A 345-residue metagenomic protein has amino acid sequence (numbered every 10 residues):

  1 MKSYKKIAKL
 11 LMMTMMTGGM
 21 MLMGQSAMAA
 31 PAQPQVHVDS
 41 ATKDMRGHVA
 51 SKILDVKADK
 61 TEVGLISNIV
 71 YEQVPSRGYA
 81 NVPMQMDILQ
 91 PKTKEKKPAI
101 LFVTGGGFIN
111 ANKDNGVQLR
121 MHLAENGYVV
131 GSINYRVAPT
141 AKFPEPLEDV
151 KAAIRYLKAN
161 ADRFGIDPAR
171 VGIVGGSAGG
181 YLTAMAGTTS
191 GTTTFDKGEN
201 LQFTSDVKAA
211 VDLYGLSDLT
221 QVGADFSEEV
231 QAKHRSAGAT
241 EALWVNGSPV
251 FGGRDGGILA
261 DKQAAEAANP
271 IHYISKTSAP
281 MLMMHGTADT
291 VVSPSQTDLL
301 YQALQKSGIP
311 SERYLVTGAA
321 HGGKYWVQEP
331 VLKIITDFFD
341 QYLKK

Functional and structural regions predicted by a protein language model:
M1, L22-G24, N160, T336: Intrinsically disordered, low-complexity segments
K2-M12: Bacterial N-terminal signal peptides that target proteins for export
M13-T17: Short, linear, compositionally biased motifs with a strong N-terminal bias
G18-M28: C-terminal segment of classical bacterial N-terminal signal peptides
A30-K345: Alpha/beta-hydrolase superfamily serine-hydrolase fold, recognizing
